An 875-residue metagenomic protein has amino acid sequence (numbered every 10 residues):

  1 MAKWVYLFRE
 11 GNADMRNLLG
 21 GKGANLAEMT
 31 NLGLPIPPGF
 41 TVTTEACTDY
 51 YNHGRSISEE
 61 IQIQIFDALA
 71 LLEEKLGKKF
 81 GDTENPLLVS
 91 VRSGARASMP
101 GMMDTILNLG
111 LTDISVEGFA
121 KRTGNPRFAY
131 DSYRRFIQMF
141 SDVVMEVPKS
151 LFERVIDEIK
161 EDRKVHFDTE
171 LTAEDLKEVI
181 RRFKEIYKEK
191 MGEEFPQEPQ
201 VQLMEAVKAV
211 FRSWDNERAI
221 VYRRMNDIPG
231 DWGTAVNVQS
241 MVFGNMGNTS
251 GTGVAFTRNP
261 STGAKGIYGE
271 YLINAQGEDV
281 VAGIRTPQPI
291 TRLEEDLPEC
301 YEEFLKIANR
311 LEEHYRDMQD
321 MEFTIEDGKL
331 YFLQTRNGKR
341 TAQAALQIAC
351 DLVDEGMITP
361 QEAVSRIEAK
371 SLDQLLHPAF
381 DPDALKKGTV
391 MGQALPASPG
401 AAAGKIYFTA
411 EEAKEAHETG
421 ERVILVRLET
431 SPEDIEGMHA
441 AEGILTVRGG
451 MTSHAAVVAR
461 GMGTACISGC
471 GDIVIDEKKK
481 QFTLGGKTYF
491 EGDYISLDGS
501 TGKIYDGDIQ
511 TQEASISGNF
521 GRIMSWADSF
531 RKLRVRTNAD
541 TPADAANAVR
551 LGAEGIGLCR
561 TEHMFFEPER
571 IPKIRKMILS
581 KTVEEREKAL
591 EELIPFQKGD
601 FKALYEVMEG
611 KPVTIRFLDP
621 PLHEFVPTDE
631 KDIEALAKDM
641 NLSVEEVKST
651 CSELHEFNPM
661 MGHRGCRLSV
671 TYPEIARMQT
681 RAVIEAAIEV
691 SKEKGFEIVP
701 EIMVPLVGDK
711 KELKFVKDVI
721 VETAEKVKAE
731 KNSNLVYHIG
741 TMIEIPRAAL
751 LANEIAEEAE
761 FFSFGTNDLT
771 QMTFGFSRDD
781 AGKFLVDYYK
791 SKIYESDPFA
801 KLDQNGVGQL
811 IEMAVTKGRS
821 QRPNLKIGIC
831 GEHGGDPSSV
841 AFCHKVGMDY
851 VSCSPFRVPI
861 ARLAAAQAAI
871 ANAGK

Functional and structural regions predicted by a protein language model:
M1-G388, E411, E415, E421-I424 (+13 more regions): Nucleotide/phosphate-binding sheet-loop regions of phosphoryl- and nucleotidyl-transfer enzymes
F40, V447-G449, S468-G471, C559 (+2 more regions): Short beta->alpha connector loops at strand-helix junctions that form conserved, small/polar/Pro-enriched
R92, I516, W526-K875: Conserved alpha/beta-domain cores
N237, Y407, I424-V426, L445 (+3 more regions): Structural motif
K329-Y331, L428-H439, G443, M451-V457 (+8 more regions): Glycine-rich phosphate/ribose-binding loops and adjacent secondary-structure elements that form binding surfaces
Q393-E433, L484-R522: Extended, non-globular alpha-helical segments
T409-E411, D472-I473, G521-M524, R534 (+1 more regions): Intrinsically disordered, low-complexity regulatory segments
